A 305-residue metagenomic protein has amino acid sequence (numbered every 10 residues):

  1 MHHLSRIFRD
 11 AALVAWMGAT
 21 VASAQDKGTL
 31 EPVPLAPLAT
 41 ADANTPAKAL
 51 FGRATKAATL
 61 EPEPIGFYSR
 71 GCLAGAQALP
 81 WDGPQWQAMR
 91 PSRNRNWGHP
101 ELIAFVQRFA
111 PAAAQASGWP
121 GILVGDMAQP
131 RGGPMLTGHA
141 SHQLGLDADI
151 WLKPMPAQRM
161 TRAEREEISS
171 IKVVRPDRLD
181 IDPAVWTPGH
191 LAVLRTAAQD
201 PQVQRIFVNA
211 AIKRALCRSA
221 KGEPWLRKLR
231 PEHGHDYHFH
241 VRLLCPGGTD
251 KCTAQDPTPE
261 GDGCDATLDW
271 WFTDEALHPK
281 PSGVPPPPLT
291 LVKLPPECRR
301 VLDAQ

Functional and structural regions predicted by a protein language model:
H2-A12: Bacterial N-terminal signal peptides that target proteins for export
A19-V21: N-terminal signal peptide c-region/cleavage motif recognized by signal peptidases
D26-A41, M160-Q305: Catalytic cores and adjacent binding grooves of peptidoglycan-active enzymes
G28-I65: Solvent-exposed N-terminal domain segments of exported/luminal and surface proteins
F51-R53, F105-T137, F207-K228: Extended, low-complexity, intrinsically disordered C-terminal regulatory tails of eukaryotic serine/threonine kinases
K56-V124, W186-V193, D200: Active-site acidic/histidine clusters and adjacent loop/turn architecture that either coordinate catalytic ions
S117-W119, Q143-D147, D236-H238: Extracytoplasmic
T137-P154: Short, surface-exposed glycine/acidic/tryptophan-bearing loops
